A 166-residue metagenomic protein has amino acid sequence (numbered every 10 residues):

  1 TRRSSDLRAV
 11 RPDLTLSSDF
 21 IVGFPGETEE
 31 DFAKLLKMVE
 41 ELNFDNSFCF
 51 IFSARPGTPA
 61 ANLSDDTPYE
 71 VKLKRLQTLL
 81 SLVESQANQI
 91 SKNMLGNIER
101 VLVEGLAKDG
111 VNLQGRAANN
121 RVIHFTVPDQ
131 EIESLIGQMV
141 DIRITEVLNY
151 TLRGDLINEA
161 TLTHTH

Functional and structural regions predicted by a protein language model:
T1-S4: Short, small-residue-biased leader/transition segments that mark boundaries at the very start of proteins
L7, R11-D31, F50-P68: Conserved strand-turn element in the central/C-terminal portion of the radical SAM core barrel that lines
L7-R11, T28, V39-N43, V83-I90: Alpha-helix capping/termination and helix-coil
E27-D45, P68-K74, V103-L106: Short, electropositive alpha-helical surface patch
N62-H166: Terminal RNA-binding accessory module
